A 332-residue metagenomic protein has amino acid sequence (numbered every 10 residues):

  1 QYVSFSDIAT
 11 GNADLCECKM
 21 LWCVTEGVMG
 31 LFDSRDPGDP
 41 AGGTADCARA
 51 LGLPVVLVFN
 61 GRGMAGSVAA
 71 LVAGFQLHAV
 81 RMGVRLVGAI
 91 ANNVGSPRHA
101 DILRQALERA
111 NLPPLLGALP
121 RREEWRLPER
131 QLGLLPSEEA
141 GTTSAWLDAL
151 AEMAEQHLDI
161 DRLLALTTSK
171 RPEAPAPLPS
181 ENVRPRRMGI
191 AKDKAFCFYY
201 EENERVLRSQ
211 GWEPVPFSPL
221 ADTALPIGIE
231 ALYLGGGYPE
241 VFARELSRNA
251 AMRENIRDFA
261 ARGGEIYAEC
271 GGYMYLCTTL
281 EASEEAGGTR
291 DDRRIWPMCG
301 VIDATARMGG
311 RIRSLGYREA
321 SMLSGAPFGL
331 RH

Functional and structural regions predicted by a protein language model:
Q1-L51, V55, F59-R85, P97-D101: ATP-dependent carboxylate-amine ligase catalytic core
V24-E26, V56-V58, I90, G189 (+1 more regions): Structural motif
D46-C47, A106-L107, V206, D258: Hydrophobic/aromatic ligand-binding patch that stacks against planar heteroaromatic rings of cofactors or nucleotides
L53, P113, A261-E265: A short helix->loop->beta-strand "cap" motif at the edges of active sites that frequently abuts
N60-G61, N92-G95, A191-K194: Structural motif
A65-S180: Internal gly/pro-rich beta-alpha loop/helix module that stabilizes soluble enzyme cofactors or their anionic handles
R184-R248, E254-A261: Phosphate-binding active sites in nucleotide-utilizing proteins
P239-G325: Cysteine-nucleophile active-site neighborhood
